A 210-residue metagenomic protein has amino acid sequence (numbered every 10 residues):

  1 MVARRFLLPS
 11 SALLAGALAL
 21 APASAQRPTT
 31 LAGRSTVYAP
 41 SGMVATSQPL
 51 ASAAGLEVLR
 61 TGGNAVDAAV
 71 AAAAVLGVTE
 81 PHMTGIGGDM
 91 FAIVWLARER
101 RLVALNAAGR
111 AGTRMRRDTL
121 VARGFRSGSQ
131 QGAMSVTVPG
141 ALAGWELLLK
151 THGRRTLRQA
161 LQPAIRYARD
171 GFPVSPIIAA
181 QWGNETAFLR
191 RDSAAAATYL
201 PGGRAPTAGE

Functional and structural regions predicted by a protein language model:
M1-V2, S24-A25: Intrinsically disordered, low-complexity regions enriched in serine, threonine, proline and polar/charged residues
R4-L8: N-terminal export leaders
P9-A21: Bacterial N-terminal signal peptides
Q26-A53, E57, A65-E210: Noncatalytic scaffold domains of N-terminal-nucleophile
